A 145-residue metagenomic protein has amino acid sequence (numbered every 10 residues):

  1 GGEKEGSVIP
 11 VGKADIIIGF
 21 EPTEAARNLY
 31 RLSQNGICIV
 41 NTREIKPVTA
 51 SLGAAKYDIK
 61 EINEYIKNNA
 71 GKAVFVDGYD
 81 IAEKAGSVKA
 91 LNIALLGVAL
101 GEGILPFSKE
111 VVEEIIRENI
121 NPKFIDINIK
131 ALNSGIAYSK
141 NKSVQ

Functional and structural regions predicted by a protein language model:
G1-Q145: Active-site cofactor/cluster-binding pocket
